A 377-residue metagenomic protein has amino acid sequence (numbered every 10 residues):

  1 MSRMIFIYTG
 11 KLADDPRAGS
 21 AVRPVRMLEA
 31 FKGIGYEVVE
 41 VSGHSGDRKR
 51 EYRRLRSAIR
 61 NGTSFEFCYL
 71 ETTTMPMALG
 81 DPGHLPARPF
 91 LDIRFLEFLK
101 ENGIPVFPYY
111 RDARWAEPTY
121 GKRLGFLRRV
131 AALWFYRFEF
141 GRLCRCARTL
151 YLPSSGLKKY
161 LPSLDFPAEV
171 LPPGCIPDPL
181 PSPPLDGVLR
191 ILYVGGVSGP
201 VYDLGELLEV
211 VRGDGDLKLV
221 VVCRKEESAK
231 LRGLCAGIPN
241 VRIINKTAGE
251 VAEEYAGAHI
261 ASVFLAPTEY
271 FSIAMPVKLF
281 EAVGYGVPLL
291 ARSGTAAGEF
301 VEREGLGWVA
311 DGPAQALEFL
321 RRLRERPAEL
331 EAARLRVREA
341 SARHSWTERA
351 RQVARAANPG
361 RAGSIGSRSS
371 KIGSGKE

Functional and structural regions predicted by a protein language model:
M1-G46, Y52-R53, T63, G103 (+2 more regions): N-terminal subdomain of nucleotide-sugar transferases
D14-P24, P173-P179, D186-L234, I244-V251: Conserved catalytic-core segment of nucleotide-activated headgroup transferases in glycan assembly
A18-G19, A314, P327-P359: A charged, aromatic-enriched C-terminal amphipathic alpha-helix characteristic of glycosyltransferases across folds
I59-L91, F98-F107, T149: Short N-terminal targeting/anchoring amphipathic segment
F90-E101, A116, F126-T149: Membrane-proximal helix-turn-helix segments that form the acceptor-binding/catalytic region of lipid-linked
E139-P181: Donor nucleotide-sugar binding/catalytic pocket of nucleotide-sugar-dependent glycosyltransferases
Y202, V251-Y255, A261-E281, A291-E299: Nucleotide-sugar-dependent
R303-A314, R322-A328: Conserved acidic donor-binding segment of nucleotide-sugar-dependent glycosyltransferases
